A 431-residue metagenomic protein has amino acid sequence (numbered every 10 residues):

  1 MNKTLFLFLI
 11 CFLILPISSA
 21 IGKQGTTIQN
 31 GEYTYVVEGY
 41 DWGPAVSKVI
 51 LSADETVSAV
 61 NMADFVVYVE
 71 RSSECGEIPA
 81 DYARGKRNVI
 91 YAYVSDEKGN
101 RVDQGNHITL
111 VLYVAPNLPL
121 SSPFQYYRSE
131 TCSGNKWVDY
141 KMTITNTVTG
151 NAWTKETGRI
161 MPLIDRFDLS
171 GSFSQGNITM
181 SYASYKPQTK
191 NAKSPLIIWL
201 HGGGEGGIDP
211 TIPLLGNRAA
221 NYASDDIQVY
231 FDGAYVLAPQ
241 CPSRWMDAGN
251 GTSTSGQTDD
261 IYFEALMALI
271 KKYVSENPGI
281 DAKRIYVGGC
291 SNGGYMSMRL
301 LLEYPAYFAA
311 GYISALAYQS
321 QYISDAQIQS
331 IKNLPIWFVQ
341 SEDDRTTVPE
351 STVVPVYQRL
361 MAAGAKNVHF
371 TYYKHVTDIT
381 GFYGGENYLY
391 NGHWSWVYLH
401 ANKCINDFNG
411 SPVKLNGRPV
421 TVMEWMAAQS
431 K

Functional and structural regions predicted by a protein language model:
F8-P16: Bacterial N-terminal signal peptides
K23-I50, D64, E70-S194: A domain-start/cap signature at the N-terminus of enzymes
T189-A192, A248-S291: Gly/Ser-rich "nucleophile elbow"/oxyanion-hole loop immediately N-terminal to the catalytic nucleophile in hydrolases
L196, G203-E264: Active-site machinery of serine-nucleophile hydrolases
L200-G202, A315, Q340-S341: The conserved beta1-alpha1 loop
D232-A234, S330-I336: Short, proline-enriched alpha-helix->beta-strand connector loops that line the catalytic pocket of alpha/beta-hydrolase
V274-S330: Primarily recognizes the serine-hydrolase "nucleophile elbow" in alpha/beta-hydrolase and SGNH/GDSL folds
W337-V339, D343-R345, S351, Y357 (+1 more regions): C-terminal catalytic histidine-bearing segment of alpha/beta-hydrolase fold enzymes
